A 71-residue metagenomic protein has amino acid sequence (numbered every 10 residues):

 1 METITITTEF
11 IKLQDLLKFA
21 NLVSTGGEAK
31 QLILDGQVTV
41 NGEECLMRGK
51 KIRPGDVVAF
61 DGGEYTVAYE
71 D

Functional and structural regions predicted by a protein language model:
M1-I11, V67: A detector for short, charged/polar N-terminal pre-domain segments
E9-K51: A basic, amphipathic helix-loop patch mediating RNA/tRNA/ribosome contacts
E64-D71: Short, Lys/Arg- and Gly-enriched loop/turn segments at beta-strand edges
